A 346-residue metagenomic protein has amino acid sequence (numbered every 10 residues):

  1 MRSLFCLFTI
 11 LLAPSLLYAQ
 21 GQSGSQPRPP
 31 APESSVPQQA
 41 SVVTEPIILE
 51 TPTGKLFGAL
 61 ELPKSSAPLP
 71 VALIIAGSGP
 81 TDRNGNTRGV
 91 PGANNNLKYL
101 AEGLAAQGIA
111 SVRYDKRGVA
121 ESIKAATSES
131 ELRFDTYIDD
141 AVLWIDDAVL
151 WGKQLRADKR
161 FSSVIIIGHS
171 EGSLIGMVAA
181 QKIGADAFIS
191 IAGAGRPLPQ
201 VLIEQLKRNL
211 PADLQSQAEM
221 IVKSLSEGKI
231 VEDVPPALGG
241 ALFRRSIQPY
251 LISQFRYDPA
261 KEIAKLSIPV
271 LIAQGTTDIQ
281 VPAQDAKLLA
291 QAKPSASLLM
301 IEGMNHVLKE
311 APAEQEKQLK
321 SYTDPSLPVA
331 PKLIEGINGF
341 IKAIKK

Functional and structural regions predicted by a protein language model:
R28-A67: N-terminal cap/lid segment of alpha/beta-hydrolase-fold proteins
S65-P68, A72-G103: Short, surface-exposed "cap/lid" segments of acyl-processing enzymes
N96, E129-R156: Alpha/beta-hydrolase active-site loop
D147-Q154, D158-R208: Primarily recognizes the serine-hydrolase "nucleophile elbow" in alpha/beta-hydrolase and SGNH/GDSL folds
A187-K261: Accessory cap/linker subdomain of secreted extracellular hydrolases
L266, I272-Q274: Short beta-strand/loop motif that positions the catalytic acidic residue of the alpha/beta-hydrolase fold
I268, V281-A292: Short alpha-helix in the alpha/beta-hydrolase fold that links the catalytic acid
V307-L308, A313-K346: Catalytic active-site module of serine/aspartate enzymes centered on a nucleophile-bearing elbow/loop
